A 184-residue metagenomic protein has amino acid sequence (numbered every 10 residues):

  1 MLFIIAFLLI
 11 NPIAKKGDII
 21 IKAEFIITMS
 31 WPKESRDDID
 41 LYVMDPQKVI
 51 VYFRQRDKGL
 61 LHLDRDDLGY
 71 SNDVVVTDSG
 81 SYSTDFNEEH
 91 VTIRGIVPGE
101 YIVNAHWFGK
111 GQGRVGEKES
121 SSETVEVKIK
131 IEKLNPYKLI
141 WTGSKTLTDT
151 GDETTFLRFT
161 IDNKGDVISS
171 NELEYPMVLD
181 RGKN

Functional and structural regions predicted by a protein language model:
F3-N184: Intrinsic-disorder/low-complexity signal
